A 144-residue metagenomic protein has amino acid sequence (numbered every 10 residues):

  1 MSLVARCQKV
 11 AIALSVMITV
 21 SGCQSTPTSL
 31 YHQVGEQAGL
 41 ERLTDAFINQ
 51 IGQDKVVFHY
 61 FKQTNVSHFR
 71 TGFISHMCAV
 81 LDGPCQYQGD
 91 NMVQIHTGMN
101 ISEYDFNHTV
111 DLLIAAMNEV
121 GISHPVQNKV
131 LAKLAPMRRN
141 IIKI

Functional and structural regions predicted by a protein language model:
M1-A11: Bacterial N-terminal signal peptides that target proteins for export
I12-V16: Hydrophobic helical h-region of N-terminal Sec-dependent signal peptides in bacterial secretory/periplasmic proteins
T19-G22: C-terminal motif of bacterial Sec signal peptides marking the signal peptidase cleavage site
Q24-I144: Globin-like tetrapyrrole-binding proteins
